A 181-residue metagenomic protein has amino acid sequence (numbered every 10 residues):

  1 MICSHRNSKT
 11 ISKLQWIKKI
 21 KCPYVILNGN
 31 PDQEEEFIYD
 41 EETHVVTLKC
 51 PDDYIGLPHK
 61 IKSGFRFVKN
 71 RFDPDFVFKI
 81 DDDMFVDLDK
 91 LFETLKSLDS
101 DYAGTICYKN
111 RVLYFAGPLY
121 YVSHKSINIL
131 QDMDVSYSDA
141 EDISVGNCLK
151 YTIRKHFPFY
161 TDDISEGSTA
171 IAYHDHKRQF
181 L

Functional and structural regions predicted by a protein language model:
M1-I11: N-proximal low-complexity "stem/linker" segments adjacent to membrane-targeting elements
S12-Y24: Short, acidic, metal-binding catalytic loop of nucleotide-sugar glycosyltransferases
V25-D75, F85-D89: Active-site-proximal specificity loops/subdomain of glycosyltransferases
V86-R111: Conserved donor-nucleotide/metal-binding helix-loop-beta segment in metal-dependent transferases, i.e., the alpha-helix
D87-D89, F115-D132: Conserved nucleotide-sugar donor-binding and metal-coordinating catalytic region shared by glycosyltransferases
C107-Y121, V135-S138: A recurrent flexible, glycine/aromatic-enriched loop bordering the glycosyltransferase active site that acts as
H124, S136-L181: C-terminal catalytic/acceptor-binding lobe
